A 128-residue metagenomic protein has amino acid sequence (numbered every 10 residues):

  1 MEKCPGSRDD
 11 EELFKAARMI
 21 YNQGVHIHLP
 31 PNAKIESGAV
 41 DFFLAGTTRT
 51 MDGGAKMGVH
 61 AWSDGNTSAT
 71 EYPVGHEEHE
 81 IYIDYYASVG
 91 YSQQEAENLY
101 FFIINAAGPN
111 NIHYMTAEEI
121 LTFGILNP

Functional and structural regions predicted by a protein language model:
M1-A16: Catalytic donor nucleotide-activated moiety binding site of glycosyltransferases and closely related
P5-G6, N32, Y72: Short, surface-exposed loop/turn motifs that are enriched in glycine and acidic residues and include a nearby proline
S7-R8, G46, G124: Glycine-centered flexibility sites
D9-D10, T50-G53, D84-G90: Short, functional N-terminal and low-complexity linear motifs
D10, F14, E36-S37, H76 (+1 more regions): Alpha-helix initiation and capping sites
E12, M19-D64: Glycine-rich beta-to-alpha active-site loop
N22, N66-P128: Charged, glycine-interspersed solvent-exposed loop segments at helix/strand-loop junctions that cap or gate access
